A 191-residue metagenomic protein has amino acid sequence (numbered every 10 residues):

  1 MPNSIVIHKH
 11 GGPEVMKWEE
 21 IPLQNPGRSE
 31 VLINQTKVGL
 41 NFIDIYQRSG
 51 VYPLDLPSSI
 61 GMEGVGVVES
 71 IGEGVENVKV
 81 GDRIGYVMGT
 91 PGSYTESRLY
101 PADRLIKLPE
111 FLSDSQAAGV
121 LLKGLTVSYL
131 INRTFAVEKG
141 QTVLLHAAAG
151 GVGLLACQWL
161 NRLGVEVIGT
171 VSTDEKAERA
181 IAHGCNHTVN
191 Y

Functional and structural regions predicted by a protein language model:
M1-N3: Extreme N-terminal starter segment of soluble prokaryotic enzymes
G11-K17, F42-D44: Short N-terminal binding/cap micro-motifs at the start of the first secondary-structure element
P22-G39, S49-G92: Glycine-rich beta-strand-centered segment in the early N-terminal region that forms part of a ligand/cofactor-binding
G85-A147: NAD(P)H dinucleotide-binding glycine-rich loop of Rossmann-like/cofactor-binding domains, especially the beta1-alpha1
A149, C157: N-terminal Rossmann NAD(P)H-binding glycine-rich loop of SDR-like oxidoreductase domains
V152: Hydrophobic/small residue at the entry helix of a nucleotide-binding pocket
N161-Y191: Adenosine-nucleotide cofactor-binding segment
